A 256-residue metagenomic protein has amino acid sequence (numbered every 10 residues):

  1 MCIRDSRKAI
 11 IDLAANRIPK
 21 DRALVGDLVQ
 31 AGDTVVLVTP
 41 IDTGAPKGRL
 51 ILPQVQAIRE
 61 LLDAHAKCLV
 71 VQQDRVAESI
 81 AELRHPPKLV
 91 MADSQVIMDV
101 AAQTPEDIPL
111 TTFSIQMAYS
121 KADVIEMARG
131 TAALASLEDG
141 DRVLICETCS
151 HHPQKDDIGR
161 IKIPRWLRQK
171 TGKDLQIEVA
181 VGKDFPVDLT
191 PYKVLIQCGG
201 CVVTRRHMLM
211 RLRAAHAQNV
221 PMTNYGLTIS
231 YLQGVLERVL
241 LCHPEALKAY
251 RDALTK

Functional and structural regions predicted by a protein language model:
R4-D157, W166-R168, V181-V194, V202-A217 (+1 more regions): C-terminal-of-GTPase-core extension/linker across diverse P-loop GTPases
I161: A solvent-exposed beta-alpha-beta segment
G172-L175: Short beta-strand/loop segments at the ligand-binding rim of alpha/beta enzyme cores
I177-V179: Extended, compositionally biased non-globular segments
